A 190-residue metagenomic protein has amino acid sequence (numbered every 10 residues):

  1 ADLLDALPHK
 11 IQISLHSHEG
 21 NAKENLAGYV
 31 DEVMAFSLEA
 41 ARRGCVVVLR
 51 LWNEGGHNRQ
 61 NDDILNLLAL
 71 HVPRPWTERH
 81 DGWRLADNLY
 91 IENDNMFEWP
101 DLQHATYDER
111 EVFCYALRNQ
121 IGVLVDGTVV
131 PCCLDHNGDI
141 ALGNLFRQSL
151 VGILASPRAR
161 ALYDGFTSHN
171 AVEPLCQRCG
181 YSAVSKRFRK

Functional and structural regions predicted by a protein language model:
A1-T77: Radical SAM/AdoMet-radical enzyme domain recognition
V72-E92: Acidic, glycine-rich loop-and-strand cores that form catalytic or ligand-binding grooves in diverse globular domains
L89-D108, P157-R158: Short, positively charged
C114-L117: Short, small/polar residue-rich loop motifs at catalytic or cofactor-binding pockets
Q120: Short hydrophobic/aromatic beta-strand element in the GNAT-like acyltransferase core that lines or flanks the acyl-donor
V123-L124: Short, acidic, Ser/Thr-enriched surface-loop or helix-capping motifs
L134-K190: Flexible mid-to-C-terminal extensions adjoining Fe-S/redox cofactors in radical SAM and related proteins
